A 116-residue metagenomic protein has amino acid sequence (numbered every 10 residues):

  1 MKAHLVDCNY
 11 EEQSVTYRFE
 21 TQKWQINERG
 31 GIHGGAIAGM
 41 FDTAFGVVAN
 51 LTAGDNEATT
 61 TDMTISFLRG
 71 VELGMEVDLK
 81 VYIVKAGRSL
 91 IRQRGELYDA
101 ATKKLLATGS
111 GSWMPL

Functional and structural regions predicted by a protein language model:
M1, E11-V15, T59-M63, M75-V77 (+2 more regions): A generic structural signal for short beta-strands and their flanking turns/coil linkers
M1-I32: Catalytic strand-loop segment that frames the active site of acyl-thioester-processing enzymes
L5-D7, T60, I83: A structural signal for short, hydrophobic beta-strand segments that form beta-sheets in beta-rich/all-beta domains
T16-R18, K80, R94: Beta-strand residues in well-ordered beta-sheet regions across diverse protein folds
F19-T21, F67, P115: Hydrophobic residues in beta-strands and at strand termini
I32-D55: Active-site helix/loop of acyl-thioester processing domains in fatty-acid/polyketide metabolism, spanning hotdog-fold
V47-V77: Hydrophobic beta-strand-centered segment that forms part of the acyl-chain substrate-binding groove
V71-L73, Y82-L116: HotDog/MaoC-like acyl-thioester-processing domains
